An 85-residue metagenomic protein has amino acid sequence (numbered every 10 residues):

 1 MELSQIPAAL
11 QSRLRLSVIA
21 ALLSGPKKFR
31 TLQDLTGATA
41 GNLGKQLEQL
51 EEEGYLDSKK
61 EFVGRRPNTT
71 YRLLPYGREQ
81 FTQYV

Functional and structural regions predicted by a protein language model:
E2-N42, V63-R72: N-terminal helix-turn-helix DNA-binding core of bacterial DNA-binding proteins
L47-E48: Short, hydrophobic-biased segments on the C-terminal half of alpha helices that form "recognition helices"
G54: Glycine-centered, phosphate/nucleic-acid-interacting loop/turn motifs that mediate DNA/RNA or nucleotide
S58: Short beta-strand "wing" residues that participate in macromolecule-binding interfaces
T70-V85: Conserved segment of winged-helix/HTH DNA-binding domains
